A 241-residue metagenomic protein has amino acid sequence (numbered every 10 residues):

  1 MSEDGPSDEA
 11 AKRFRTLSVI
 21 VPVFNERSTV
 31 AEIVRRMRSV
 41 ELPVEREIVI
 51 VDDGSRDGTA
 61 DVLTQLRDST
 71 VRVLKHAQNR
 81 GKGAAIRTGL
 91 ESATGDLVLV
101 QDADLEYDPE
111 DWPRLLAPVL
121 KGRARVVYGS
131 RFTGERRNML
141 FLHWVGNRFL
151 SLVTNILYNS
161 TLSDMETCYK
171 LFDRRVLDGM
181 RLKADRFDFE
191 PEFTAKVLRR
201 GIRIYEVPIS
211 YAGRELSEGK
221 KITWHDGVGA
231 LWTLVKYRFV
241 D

Functional and structural regions predicted by a protein language model:
M1-R38: N-proximal low-complexity "stem/linker" segments adjacent to membrane-targeting elements
M1-T16, L157-S160, L182-D241: Hydrophobic helical membrane-anchoring modules
V23, V51-D53, H76: Conserved sequence signature across two-component system core domains
E26-T29, S55, K82, D108: Donor nucleotide-sugar binding loop of glycosyltransferases
R46-V49, A60-S92: Conserved donor nucleotide-binding strand/loop of the catalytic core
D52-D61, L105: A conserved acidic beta->alpha catalytic loop
H76-S92, L97, P109-F187, G213-V235: Acceptor/aglycone-binding surface of glycosyltransferases and processive sugar-polymer synthases
